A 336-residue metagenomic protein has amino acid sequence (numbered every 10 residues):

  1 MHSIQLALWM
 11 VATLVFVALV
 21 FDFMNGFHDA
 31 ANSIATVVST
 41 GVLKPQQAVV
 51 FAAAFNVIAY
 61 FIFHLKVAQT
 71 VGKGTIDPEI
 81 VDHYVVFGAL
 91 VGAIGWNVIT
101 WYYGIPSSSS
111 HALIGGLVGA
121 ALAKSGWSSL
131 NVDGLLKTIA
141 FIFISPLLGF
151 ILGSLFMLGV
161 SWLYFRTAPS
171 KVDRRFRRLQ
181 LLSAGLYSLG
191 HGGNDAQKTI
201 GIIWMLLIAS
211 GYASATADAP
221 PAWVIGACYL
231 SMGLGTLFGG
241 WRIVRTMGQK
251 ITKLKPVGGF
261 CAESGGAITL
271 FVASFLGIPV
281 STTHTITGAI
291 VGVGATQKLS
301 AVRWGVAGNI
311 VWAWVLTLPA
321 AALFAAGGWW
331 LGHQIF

Functional and structural regions predicted by a protein language model:
M1-F336: Multi-pass alpha-helical transmembrane bundle typical of ion/small-solute transporters and intramembrane aspartyl
